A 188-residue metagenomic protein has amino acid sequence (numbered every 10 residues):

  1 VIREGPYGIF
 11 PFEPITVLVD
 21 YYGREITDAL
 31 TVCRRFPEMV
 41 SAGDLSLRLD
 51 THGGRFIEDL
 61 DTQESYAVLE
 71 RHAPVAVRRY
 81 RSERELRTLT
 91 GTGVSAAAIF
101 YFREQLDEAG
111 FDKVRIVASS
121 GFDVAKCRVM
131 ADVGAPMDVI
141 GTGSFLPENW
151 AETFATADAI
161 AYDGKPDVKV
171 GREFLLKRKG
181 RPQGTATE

Functional and structural regions predicted by a protein language model:
V1-Y101, Q105, A109, A125: Buried, small/hydrophobic-residue-enriched core segments of structured protein domains
I15, V114-R115: Short active-site oxyanion
D20, I116-V124, G143-S144: Glycine-rich beta-to-alpha transition loops that act as phosphate-gripper elements at the mouths of alpha/beta enzyme
L47, I116, D138-I140: Hydrophobic residues within beta-strands of alpha/beta enzymes
V124, V133-A135: Repeat-solenoid scaffold signature
M130: Hydrophobic alpha-helical positions that pack around
A135-A157: Glycine-rich phosphate-binding active-site loops on the catalytic face of alpha/beta enzymes
A151-E188: Hydrophobic, secondary-structure "cap" segments at the distal end of domains
